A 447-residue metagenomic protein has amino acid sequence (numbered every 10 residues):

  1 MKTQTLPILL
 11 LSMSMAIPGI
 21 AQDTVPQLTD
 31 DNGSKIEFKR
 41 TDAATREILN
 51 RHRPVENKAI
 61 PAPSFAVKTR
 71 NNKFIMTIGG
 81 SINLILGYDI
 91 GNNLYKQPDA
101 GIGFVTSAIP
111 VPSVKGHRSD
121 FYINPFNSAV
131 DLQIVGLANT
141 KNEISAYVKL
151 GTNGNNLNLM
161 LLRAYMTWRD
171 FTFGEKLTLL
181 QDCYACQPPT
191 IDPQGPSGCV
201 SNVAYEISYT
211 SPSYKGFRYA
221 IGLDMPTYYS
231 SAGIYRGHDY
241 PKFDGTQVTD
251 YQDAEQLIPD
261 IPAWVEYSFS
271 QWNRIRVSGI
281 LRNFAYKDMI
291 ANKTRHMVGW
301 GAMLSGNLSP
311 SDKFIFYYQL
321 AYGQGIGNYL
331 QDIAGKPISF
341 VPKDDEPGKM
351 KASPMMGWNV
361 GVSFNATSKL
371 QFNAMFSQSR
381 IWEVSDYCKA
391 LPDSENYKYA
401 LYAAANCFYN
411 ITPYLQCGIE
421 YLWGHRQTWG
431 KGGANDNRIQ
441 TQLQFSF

Functional and structural regions predicted by a protein language model:
M1-V25: Bacterial Sec-dependent N-terminal signal peptides
G19-Y95: N-terminal periplasmic/intermembrane-space "pro-region" immediately following the signal or transit peptide
V55, D120-Y122, N155-N158, G195-C199 (+7 more regions): Replace "Gram-negative outer membrane beta-barrel proteins" with "bacterial and organellar outer membrane beta-barrel
A62, I75, N124-A129, L161-R163 (+6 more regions): Transmembrane beta-barrel architecture of outer-membrane proteins
T69-P98, P112-Y229, L257, P262 (+3 more regions): Outer membrane beta-barrel
D89, L137, G151-N155, L180-D182 (+8 more regions): Sequence/structural signature of outer-membrane beta-barrel proteins
S268-E395: Detector for outer-membrane/organellar transmembrane beta-barrel domains, recognizing the amphipathic beta-strand
Y409-I411, A434-F447: Outer-membrane beta-barrel "beta-signal"
